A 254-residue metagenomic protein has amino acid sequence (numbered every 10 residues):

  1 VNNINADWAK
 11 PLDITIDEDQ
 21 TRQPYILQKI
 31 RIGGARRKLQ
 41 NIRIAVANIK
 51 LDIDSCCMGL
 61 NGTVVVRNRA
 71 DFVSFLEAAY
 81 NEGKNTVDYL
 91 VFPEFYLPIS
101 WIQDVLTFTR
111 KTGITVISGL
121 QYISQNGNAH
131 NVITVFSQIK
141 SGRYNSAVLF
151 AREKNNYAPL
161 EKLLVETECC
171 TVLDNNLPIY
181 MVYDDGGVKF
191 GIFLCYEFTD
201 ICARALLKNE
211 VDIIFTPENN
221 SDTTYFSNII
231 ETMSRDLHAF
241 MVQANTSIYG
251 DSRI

Functional and structural regions predicted by a protein language model:
V1-K29, T232-M233, N245-I254: C-terminal beta-strand edge segments of enzyme domains
A9-R37, N128-N209: Active-site catalytic loop in hydrolytic enzyme cores
K29-T86: N-terminal active-site segment of His-dependent metallophosphoesterases
N41-T63, A151-E153, V188-E197, F215-P217: Active-site-proximal beta-strand elements of phosphoester/diester hydrolases
I49, E94-F95, G119-Y122, N155 (+3 more regions): Active-site-proximal beta-strand/loop segments in catalytic clefts of secreted hydrolases
A70-F150, N220-D222, R235: Cys-nucleophile CN-hydrolase/nitrilase-fold catalytic domain and related Cys-dependent amidase chemistry that acts on
K84-L90, D184-K189, N209-I214: Short, surface-exposed connector motifs at secondary-structure boundaries
D88, I102-I117, F198-I254: CN hydrolase (nitrilase-like) catalytic-core segments centered on the catalytic cysteine and neighboring Lys/Glu
